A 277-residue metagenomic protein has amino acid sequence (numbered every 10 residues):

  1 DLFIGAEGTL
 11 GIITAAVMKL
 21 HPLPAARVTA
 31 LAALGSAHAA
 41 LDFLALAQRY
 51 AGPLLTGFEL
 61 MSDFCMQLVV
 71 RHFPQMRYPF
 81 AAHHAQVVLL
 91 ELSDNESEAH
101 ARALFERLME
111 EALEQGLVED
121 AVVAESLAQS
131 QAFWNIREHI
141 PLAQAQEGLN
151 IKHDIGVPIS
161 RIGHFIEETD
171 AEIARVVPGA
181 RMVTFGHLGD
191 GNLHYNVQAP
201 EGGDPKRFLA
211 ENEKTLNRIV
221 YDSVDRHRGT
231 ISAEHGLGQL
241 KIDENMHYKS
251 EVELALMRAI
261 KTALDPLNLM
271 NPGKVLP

Functional and structural regions predicted by a protein language model:
D1-P277: Noncatalytic alpha-helical scaffold of FAD-dependent oxidoreductases
